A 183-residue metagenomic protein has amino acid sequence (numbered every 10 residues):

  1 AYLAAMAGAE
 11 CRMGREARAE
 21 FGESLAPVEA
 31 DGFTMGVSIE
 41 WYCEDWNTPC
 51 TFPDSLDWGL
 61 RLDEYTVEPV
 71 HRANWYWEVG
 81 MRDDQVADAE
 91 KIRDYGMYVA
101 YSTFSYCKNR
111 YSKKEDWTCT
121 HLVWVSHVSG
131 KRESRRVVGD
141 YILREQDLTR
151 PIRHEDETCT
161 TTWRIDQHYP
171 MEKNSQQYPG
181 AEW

Functional and structural regions predicted by a protein language model:
A1-W183: Flavin (FAD/FMN)-binding glycine-rich loop and adjacent Rossmann-like elements that form
